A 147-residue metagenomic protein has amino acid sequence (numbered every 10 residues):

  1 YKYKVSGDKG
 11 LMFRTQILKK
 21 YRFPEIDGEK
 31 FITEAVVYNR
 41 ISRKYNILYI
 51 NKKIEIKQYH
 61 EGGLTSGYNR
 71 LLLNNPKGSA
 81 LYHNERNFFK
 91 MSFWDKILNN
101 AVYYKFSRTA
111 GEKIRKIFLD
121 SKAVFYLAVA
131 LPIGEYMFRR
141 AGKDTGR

Functional and structural regions predicted by a protein language model:
Y1-S66: Conserved nucleotide-sugar donor-binding catalytic segment
K20, G78-K90, A110-F118: Short amphipathic alpha-helical segments and their helix-coil junctions
K30-F31, W94-I97: Alpha-helix N-cap/helix-initiation sites
Y49, M91-W94: Residue-level signal for secondary-structure boundary elements
E55-H60, G67-S92: Catalytic core of nucleotide-sugar-dependent glycosyltransferases
K96-K105: Structural register within alpha-helical repeat arrays
S107-R147: Membrane-interface aromatic/basic loop that binds lipid-linked glycans or pyrophosphate carriers, typified by
